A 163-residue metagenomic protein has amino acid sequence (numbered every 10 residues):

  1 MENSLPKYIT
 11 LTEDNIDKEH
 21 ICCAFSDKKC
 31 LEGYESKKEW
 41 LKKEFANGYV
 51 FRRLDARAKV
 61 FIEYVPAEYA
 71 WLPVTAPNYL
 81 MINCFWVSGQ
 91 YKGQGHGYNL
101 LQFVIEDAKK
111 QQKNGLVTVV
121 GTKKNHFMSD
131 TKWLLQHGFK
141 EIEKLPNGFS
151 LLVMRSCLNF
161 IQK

Functional and structural regions predicted by a protein language model:
M1-D55: Short amphipathic alpha-helix that is part of the acyltransferase structural core
R53, R57-Y69, M81, W86: Conserved beta-strand in the GNAT
A70-I82, K92: A conserved beta-turn-beta hairpin within the catalytic core of GNAT-like acetyltransferases that forms part
V87, G93-A108: Conserved acetyl-CoA-binding loop-helix of GNAT-fold acetyltransferases
A108-K123: Conserved GNAT acetyl-CoA-binding A-motif
V119-V120, L135-V153: Conserved catalytic-core motifs of GNAT/GCN5-like acyltransferases
D130, L134: Conserved active-site tyrosine of GNAT-family acetyltransferases
L151-K163: Surface-exposed beta-loop interaction hotspot
